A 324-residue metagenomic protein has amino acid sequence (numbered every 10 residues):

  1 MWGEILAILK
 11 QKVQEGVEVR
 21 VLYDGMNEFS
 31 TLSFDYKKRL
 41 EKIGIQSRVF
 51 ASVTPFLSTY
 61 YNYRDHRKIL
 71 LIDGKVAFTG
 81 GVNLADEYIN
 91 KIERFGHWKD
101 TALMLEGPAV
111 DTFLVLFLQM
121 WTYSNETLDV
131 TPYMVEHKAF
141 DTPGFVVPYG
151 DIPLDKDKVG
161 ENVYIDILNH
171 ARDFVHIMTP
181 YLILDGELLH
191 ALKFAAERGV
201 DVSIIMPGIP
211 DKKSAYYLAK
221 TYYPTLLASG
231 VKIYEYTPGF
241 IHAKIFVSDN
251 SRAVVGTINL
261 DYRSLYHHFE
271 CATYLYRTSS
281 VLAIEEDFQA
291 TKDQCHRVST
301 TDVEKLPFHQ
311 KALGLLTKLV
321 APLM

Functional and structural regions predicted by a protein language model:
M1-M324: Charged, low-complexity intrinsically disordered terminal segments
